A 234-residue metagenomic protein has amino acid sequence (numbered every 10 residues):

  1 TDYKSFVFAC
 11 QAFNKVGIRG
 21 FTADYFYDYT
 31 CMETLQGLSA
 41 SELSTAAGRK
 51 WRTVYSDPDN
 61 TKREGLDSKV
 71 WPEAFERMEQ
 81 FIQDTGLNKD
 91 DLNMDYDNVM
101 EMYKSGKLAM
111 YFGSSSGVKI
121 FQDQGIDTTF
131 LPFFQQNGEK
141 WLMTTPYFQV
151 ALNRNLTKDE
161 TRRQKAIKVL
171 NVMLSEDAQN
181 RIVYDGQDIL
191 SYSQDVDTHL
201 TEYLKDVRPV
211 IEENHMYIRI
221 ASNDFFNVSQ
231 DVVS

Functional and structural regions predicted by a protein language model:
Y3-V7, K89-K104: Short helix-initiation/N-cap motifs at beta->coil->alpha
K4-R63: Extracytoplasmic/periplasmic solute-binding protein
A9-C10, N98-Y103, L108, G117 (+2 more regions): Short, hydrophobic alpha-helical packing/hinge segments within bilobed ligand-binding/sensory domains
C10, T53-L92: Glycine-centered hinge/linker elements that transmit conformational signals in sensory and ligand-binding systems
D24, Y96, F112-V118, P146-F148: Beta->alpha turn/N-cap motifs
A109-S114, T129: Paired acidic/hydrophobic, glycine-rich loop segments that form the ligand-binding mouth/hinge of periplasmic-binding
Q122-D188: Extracytoplasmic/periplasmic substrate-recognition and gating elements
T144, G186, K205-S234: C-terminal capping/gating helix-and-loop segments adjacent to ligand/active sites or protein-protein/ligand interfaces
